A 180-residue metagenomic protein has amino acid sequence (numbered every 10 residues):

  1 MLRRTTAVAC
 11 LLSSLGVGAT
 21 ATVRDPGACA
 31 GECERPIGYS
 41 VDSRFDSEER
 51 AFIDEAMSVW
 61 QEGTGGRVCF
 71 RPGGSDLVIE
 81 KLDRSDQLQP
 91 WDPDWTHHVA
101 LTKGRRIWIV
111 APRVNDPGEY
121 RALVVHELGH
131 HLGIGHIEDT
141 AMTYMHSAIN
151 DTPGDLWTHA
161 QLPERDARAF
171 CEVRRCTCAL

Functional and structural regions predicted by a protein language model:
L2-R50, E55-S58, L162, C171-L180: Disordered inhibitory propeptide/activation segment of secreted metzincin zinc metalloprotease zymogens, centered on
R35-I37, R105, A141: A generic secondary-structure signal marking the coil-to-beta-strand transition
V41, K81, H146-S147: Structural signal for conserved beta-strand scaffold positions within catalytic alpha/beta enzyme cores
D42, A111-V114, H159-Q161: Short basic coil micro-motifs at the edges of alpha-helical modules that engage polyanionic partners
S47-D139, N150-T152: Metzincin-family zinc-dependent endopeptidase catalytic domain
D139-M145: Mobile beta-alpha loop/short-helix "lid" or hinge segments that flank ligand
H146-C178: Post-HExxH zinc-binding segment in Zn-dependent metallohydrolases
